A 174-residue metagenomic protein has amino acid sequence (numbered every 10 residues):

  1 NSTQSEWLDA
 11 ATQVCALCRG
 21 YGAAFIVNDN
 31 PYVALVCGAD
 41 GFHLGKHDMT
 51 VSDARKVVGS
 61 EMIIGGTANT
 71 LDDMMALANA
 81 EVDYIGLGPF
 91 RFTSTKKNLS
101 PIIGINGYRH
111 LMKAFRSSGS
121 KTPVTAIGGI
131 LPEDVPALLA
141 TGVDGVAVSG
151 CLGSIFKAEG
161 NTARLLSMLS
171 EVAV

Functional and structural regions predicted by a protein language model:
N1-S2: A short beta-strand-loop structural module common to alpha/beta enzyme folds
W7-I26, M49, D53-T70, N98-T125 (+2 more regions): Alpha-helix-loop-beta-strand connector modules within alpha/beta enzyme cores
C15, F42-H43: Residue-level detector of secondary-structure transition/capping positions
F25-D40, N69-D83, A114-S120, V124-A126 (+2 more regions): Catalytic cores of alpha/beta
I26-N28, L44-G45, G65-T67, G86-G88: Short, conserved beta-strand edge motifs with alternating hydrophobic and charged residues
K46-K56, G86-L99, V135-M168: Glycine-rich phosphate-binding active-site loops on the catalytic face of alpha/beta enzymes
S60-I64, L87-F90, I127-G129, I155: Short flexible/disordered coil segments
